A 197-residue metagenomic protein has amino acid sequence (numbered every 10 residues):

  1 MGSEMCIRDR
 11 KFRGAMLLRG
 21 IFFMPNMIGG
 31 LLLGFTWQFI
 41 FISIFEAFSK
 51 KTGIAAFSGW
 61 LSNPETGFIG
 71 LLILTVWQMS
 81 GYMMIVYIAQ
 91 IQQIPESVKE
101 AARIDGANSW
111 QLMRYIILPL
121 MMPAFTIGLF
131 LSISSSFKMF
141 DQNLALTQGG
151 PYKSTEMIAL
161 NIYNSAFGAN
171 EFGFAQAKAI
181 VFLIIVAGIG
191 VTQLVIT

Functional and structural regions predicted by a protein language model:
S3, I7-T197: A structural signal for multi-pass alpha-helical bundles of membrane permease subunits that mediate small-molecule
